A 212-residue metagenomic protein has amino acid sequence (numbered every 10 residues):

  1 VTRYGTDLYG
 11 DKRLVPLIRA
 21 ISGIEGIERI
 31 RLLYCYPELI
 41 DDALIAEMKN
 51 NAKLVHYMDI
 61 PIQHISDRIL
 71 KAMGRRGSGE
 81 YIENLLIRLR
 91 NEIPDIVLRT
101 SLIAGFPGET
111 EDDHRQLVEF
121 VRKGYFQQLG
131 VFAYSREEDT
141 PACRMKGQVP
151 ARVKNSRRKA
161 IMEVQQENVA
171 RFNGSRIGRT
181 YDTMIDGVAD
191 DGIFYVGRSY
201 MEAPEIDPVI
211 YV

Functional and structural regions predicted by a protein language model:
V1-D112, R122: Conserved SAM/AdoMet-binding glycine-rich loop
G5-G26, A72-R76, R136-E167: Radical SAM enzyme [4Fe-4S]-AdoMet core and its adjacent flexible, acidic and glycine-rich loops/tails across
I27, V55-Y57, I93, V97-R99 (+4 more regions): Active-site lining segments that contact anionic ligands and/or coordinate catalytic metals
A43, M58, G79-N91, R115 (+4 more regions): Proteins enriched for Cys/Gly/acidic motifs involved in redox and nucleic-acid/cofactor modification
M48-N50, L117, K146-V149: Short, hinge-like loop/turn segments at secondary-structure boundaries
I60, S101, V121, L129 (+2 more regions): Hydrophobic, well-ordered secondary-structure elements that form the walls of internal hydrophobic environments
P61-S66, A133-E138, A189, S199-M201: Short, small-residue-rich loop/turn micro-motifs
R144-V212: Terminal RNA-binding accessory module
